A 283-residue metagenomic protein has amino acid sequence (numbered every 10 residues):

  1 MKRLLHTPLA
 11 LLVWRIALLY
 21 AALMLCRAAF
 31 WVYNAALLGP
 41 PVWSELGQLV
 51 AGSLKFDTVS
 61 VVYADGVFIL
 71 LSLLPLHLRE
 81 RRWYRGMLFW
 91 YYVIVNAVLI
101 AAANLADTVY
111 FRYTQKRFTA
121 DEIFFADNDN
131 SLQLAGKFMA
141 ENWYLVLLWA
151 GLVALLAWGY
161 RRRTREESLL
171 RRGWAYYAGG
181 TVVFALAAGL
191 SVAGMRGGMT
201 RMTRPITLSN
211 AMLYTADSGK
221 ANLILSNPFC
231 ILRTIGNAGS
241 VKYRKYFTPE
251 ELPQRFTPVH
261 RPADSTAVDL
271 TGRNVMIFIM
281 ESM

Functional and structural regions predicted by a protein language model:
K2-S226, R233, N237-S240: Transmembrane and membrane-interface helices of multi-pass, inner-membrane envelope-modifying transferases
E141, A211-F278, S282-M283: Membrane/wall-proximal cationic-aromatic binding patches
